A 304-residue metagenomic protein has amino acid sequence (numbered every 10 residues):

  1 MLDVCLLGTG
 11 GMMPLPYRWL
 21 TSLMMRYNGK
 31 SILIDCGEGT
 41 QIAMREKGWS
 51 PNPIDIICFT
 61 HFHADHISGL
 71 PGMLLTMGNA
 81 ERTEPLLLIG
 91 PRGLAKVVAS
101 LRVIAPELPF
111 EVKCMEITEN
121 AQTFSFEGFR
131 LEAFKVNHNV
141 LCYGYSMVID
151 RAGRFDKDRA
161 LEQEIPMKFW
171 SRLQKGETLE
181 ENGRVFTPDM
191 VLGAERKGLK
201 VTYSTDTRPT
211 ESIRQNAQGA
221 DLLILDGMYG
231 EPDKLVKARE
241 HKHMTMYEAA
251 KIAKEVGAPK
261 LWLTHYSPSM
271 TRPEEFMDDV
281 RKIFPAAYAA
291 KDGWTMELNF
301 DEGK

Functional and structural regions predicted by a protein language model:
M1-K47, P85, Y145-M147, G193-S204 (+1 more regions): Conserved beta-strand hairpin/beta-sheet module of binuclear metal-dependent hydrolase folds, prominently
C5, I89, K113-T118, E132-F134 (+1 more regions): General small-molecule cofactor/ligand-binding pocket signal
N28, I54, A80-P85, E255-W262: Short, surface-exposed connector motifs at secondary-structure boundaries
I34-G37, I54-F62, G90-P91, T202-T207 (+3 more regions): Active-site neighborhood of phospho(di)ester-bond hydrolases with catalytic His/Asp-centered motifs
E38-I89, E111-A121: Active-site metal-binding motif and surrounding structural segment of the metallo-beta-lactamase
G69-M77, V98-L101, T271-D279: Metal-dependent catalytic neighborhoods of phosphoester/phosphodiester hydrolases
K96-V103, C114-E119: A gly/proline- and charged-residue-enriched helix-loop-helix capping module
N120-L263, R272-I283, F300-K304: Metal-dependent phosphodiesterase/nuclease catalytic metal-binding core
